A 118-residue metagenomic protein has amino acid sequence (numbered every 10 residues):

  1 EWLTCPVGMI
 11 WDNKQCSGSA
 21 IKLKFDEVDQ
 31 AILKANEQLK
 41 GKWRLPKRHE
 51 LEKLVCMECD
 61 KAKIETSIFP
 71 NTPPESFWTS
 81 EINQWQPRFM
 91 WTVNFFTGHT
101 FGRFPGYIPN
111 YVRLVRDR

Functional and structural regions predicted by a protein language model:
E1-W43, L114-V115: Extracellular adhesion/carbohydrate-recognition regions
S19-F25, G98-R113: Extracellular, disulfide-bonded carbohydrate-recognition/adhesion ectodomains, dominated by C-type lectin-like domains
E27-R44, R48-T97, R103, D117: An exposed tryptophan-centered "aromatic clamp" motif
